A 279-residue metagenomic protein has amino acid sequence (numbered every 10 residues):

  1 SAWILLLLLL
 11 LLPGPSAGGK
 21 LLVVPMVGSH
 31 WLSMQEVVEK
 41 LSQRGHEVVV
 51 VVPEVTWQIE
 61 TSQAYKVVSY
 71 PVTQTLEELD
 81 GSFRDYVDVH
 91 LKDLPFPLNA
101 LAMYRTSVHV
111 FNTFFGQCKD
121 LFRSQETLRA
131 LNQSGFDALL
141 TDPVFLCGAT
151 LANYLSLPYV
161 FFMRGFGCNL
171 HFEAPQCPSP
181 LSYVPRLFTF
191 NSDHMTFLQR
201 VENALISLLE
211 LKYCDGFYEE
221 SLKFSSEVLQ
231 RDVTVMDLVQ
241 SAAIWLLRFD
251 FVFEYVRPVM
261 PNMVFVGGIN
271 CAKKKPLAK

Functional and structural regions predicted by a protein language model:
S1-E227, M236, A243, F253 (+1 more regions): Glycosyltransferase specificity loop/lid
V233: Conserved, non-catalytic sequence blocks in retroelement Pol enzymes and Pol-derived host proteins
